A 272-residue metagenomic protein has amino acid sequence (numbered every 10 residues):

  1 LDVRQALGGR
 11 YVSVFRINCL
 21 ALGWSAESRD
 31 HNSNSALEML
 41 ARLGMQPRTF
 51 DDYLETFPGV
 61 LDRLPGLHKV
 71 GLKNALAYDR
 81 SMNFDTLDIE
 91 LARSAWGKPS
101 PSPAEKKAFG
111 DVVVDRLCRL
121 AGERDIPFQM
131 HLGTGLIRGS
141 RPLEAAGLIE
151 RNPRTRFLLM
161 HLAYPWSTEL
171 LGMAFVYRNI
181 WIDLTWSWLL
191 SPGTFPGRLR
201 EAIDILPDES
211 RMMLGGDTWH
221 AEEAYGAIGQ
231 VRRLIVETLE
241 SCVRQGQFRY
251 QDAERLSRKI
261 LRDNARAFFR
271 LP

Functional and structural regions predicted by a protein language model:
L1-L20, V70-A77: Divalent metal-dependent hydrolysis catalytic cores, especially in the metallo-beta-lactamase
D2-A6, A21-W24, D79-N83, L136-I137 (+1 more regions): Short catalytic/ligand-binding loop motif for oxyanion handling, primarily in non-cytosolic enzymes, centered on
Y11-G44, N83-A104, L234-T238: Active-site gating loops and adjacent loop-to-helix segments of metal-dependent hydrolytic enzymes
V14-N18, L184-W188, S210-G216, R249-R255: A generic structural motif
R16-L22, A75-D79, G133-G135, L162-P165 (+2 more regions): Active-site beta-loop-alpha junctions enriched in small/polar residues
T49-K73, S81-I180, T194-M213, V231 (+1 more regions): Histidine/acidic residue-rich metal-binding segments in metalloenzymes
D208-S210, Y225-P272: Mid-to-C-terminal alpha-helical segments outside catalytic/metal-binding sites
